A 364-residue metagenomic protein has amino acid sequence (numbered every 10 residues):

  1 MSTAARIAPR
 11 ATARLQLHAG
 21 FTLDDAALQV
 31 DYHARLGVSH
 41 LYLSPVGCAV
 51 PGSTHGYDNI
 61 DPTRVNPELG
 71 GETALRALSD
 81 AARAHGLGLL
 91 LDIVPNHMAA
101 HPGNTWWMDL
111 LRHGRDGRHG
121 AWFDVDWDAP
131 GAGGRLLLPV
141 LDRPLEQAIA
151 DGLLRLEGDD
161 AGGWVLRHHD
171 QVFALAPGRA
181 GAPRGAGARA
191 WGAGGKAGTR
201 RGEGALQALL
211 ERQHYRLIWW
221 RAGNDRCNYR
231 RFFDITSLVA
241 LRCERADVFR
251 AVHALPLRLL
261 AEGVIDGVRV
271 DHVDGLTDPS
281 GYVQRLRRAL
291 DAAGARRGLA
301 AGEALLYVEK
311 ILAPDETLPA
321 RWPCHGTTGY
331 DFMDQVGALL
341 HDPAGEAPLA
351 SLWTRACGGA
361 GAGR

Functional and structural regions predicted by a protein language model:
S2-R226, R230, E262, H272-C357: Acidic/aromatic-lined carbohydrate-recognition and catalytic surfaces of CAZymes acting on diverse glycans
L17, F21, A240-D247: Short, surface-exposed alpha-helical recognition segments that flank or form part of ligand/macromolecule-binding
L145-Q147, R250, A362-G363: Short linear interaction motifs
Y229-R231, T236, L241-R245: N- or domain-start disorder-to-order transition segments that initiate the globular core
V248-A261: Structured alpha-helical segments in the cores of large, soluble enzyme domains
V268-V270: A conserved hydrophobic secondary-structure block that centers on an alpha-helix together with its immediately flanking
A356-R364: C-terminal or mid-to-C-terminal helical accessory/interaction module adjacent to the motor/catalytic core
